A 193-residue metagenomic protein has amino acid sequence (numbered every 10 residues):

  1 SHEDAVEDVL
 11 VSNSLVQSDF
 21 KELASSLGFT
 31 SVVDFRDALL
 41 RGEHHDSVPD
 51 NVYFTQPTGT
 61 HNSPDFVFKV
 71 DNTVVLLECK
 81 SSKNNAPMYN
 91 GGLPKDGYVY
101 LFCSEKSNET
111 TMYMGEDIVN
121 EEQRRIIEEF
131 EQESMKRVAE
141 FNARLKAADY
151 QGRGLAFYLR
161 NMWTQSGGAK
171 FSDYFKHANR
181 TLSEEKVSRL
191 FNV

Functional and structural regions predicted by a protein language model:
S1-P64, F68-D71, V75, S81-V193: Nucleic-acid endonuclease domains
